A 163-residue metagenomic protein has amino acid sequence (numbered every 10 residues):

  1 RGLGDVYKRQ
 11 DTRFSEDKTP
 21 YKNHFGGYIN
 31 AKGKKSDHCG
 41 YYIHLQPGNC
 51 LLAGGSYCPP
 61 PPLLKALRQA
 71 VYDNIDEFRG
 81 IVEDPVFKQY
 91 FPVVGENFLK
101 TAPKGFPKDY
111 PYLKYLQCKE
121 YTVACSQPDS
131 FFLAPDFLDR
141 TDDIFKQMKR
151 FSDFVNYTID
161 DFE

Functional and structural regions predicted by a protein language model:
R1, V93-E163: Long, solvent-exposed, polar/charged low-complexity segments
G2-Y7: Short, small-residue-biased leader/transition segments that mark boundaries at the very start of proteins
R9-D11: Generic short beta-strand segments
R13, P20, H24, S56 (+4 more regions): Residue-level preference for alpha-helix termini and adjacent loops
R13-Y72: Aromatic- and glycine-enriched beta-alpha-beta binding-site module
S15, N74, F78, P85-Q89 (+3 more regions): Short secondary-structure junctions and interdomain/linker hinges
P47-K100, G105: Compact, glycine/acidic-enriched structural inserts
